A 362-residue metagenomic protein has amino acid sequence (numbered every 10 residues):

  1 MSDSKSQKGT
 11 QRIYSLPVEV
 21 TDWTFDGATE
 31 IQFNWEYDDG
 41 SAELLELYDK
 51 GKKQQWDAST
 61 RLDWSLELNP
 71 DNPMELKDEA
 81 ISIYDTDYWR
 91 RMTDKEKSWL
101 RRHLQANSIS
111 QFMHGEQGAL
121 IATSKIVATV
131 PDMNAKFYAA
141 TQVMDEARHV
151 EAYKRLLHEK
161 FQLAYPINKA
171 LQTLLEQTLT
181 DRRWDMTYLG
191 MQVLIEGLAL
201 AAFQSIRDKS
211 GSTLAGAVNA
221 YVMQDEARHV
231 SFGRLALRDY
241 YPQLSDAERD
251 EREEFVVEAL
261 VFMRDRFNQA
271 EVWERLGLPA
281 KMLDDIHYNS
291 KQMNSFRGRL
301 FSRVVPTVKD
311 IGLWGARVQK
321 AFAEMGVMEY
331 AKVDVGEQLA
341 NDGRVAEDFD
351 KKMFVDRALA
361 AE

Functional and structural regions predicted by a protein language model:
M1-S124, A128-K136, E159-P166, A170 (+3 more regions): Terminal targeting/low-complexity segments that flank the catalytic cores of oxidoreductases
Q105, A135, D185-Q192, D208 (+1 more regions): Alpha-helix N-cap/helix-initiation motif
F112-L120, Q142-L157, Q192-F203, V222-G233 (+2 more regions): Alpha-helical transition-metal enzyme core signature, strongest for iron centers
A139: Glycine-rich, flexible beta-strand/loop modules in the N-terminal catalytic cores of phosphate-handling
V150-R207: Active-site-adjacent scaffolding segments
A202-L260: Aromatic-anchored, glycine/proline-accented short structural segments that stabilize local strand-turns or short
